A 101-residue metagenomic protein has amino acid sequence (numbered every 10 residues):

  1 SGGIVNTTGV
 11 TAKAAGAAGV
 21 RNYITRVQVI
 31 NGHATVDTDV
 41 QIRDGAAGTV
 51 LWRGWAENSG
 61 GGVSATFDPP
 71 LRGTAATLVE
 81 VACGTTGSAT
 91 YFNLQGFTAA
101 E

Functional and structural regions predicted by a protein language model:
S1-G2, D37, D68, A76: Surface-exposed or flexible loop/turn and strand-edge residues in extracellular/cell-surface modules
S1-R21, R26, G32, C83-E101: C-terminal interaction-tip segments
H33-W52: Short, surface-exposed beta-strand/strand-loop-strand elements in extracellular ectodomains
V50, S59, T90-N93: Gly/Pro-rich, tryptophan- and cysteine-flecked surface segments typical of secreted/extracellular proteins
A56-G62: Short proline/glycine- and polar residue-rich coil/turn motifs
G62-P70: Exposed aromatic-hydrophobic patches
P70-G87: Noncatalytic modules at the cell exterior or secretory-pathway interfaces, chiefly beta-strand-rich lectin/adhesion
